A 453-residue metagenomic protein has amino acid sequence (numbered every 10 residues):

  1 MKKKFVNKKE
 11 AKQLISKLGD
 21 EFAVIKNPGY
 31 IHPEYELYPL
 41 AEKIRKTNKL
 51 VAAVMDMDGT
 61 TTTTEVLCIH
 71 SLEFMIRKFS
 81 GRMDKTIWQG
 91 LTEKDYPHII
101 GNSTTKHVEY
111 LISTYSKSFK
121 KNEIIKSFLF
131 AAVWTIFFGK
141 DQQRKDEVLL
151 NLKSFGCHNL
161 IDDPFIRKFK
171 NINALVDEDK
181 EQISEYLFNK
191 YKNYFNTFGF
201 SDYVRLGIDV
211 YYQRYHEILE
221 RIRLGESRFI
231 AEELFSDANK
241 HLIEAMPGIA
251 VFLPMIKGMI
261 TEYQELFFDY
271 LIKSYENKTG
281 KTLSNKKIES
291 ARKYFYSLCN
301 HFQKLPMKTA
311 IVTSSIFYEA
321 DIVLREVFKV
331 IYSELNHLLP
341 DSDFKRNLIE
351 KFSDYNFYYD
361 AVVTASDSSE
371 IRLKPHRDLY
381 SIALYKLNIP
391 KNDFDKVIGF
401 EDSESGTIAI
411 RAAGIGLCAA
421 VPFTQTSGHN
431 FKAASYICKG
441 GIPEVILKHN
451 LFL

Functional and structural regions predicted by a protein language model:
M1-V51, F317, D321-L453: Asp-based, Mg2+/Mn2+-dependent phosphohydrolase catalytic module
G19-L91: Active-site neighborhood of HAD-like aspartate-dependent phosphohydrolases
T47, D84-Q89, K121-N122, E265-L266 (+3 more regions): Short helix-terminating capping/connector loops at secondary-structure junctions
V51, I69-A238: Conserved phosphoryl-transfer catalytic core
V54, E147-N171, L175, R223-I311 (+2 more regions): Short, acidic loop-to-helix structural element flanking the phosphoryl-transfer center in phosphate-processing enzymes
D56, A310-V312, F400, V421: Short hydrophobic segments within beta-strands
T64-C68, I100, T104, H241-I249 (+1 more regions): Phosphate/oxyanion-binding active-site loops and adjacent basic polyanion-contact surfaces
S80-W88, F119-F128, F302, L335-D354: Short helix-coil transition/hinge motifs at the ends and kinks of transmembrane helices, capturing the brief
